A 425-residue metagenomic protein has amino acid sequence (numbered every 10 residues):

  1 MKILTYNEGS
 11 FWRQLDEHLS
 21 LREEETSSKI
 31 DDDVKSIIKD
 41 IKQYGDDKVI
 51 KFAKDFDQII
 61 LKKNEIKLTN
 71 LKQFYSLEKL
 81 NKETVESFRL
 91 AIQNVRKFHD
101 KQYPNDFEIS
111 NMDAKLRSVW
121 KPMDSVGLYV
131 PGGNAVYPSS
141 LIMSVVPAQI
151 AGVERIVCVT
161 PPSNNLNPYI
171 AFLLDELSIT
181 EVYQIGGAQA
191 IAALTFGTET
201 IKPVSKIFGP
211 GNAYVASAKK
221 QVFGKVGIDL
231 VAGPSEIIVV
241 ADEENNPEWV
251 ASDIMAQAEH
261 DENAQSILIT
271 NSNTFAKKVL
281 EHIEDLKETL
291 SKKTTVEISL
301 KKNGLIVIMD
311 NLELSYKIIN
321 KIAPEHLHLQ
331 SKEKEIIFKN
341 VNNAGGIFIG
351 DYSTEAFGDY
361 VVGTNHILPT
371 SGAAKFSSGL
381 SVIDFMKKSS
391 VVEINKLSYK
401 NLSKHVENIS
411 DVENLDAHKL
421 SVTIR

Functional and structural regions predicted by a protein language model:
M1-D124: N-terminal Rossmann-like NAD(P)+-binding subdomain of aldehyde/semialdehyde dehydrogenases
K2-E8, E181-G186, I306-N311: Short acidic-hydrophobic, aromatic-tinged amphipathic segments that line or gate anion-handling sites
I109-F172: Conserved small-residue-rich beta-alpha loop and adjacent elements that most often cradle the phosphate/pyrophosphate
M143-E154, D175-L177, T195-I201, K219-Q221 (+1 more regions): Alpha-helix C-terminal capping segments
S178-A256, H260-Q265: Conserved NAD(P)+-binding/catalytic subdomain of aldehyde/semialdehyde dehydrogenases
L230-K302, I306: A conserved active-site cap/scaffold subdomain adjacent to cofactor or substrate pockets
N320-R425: C-terminal core of ALDH-fold dehydrogenases
